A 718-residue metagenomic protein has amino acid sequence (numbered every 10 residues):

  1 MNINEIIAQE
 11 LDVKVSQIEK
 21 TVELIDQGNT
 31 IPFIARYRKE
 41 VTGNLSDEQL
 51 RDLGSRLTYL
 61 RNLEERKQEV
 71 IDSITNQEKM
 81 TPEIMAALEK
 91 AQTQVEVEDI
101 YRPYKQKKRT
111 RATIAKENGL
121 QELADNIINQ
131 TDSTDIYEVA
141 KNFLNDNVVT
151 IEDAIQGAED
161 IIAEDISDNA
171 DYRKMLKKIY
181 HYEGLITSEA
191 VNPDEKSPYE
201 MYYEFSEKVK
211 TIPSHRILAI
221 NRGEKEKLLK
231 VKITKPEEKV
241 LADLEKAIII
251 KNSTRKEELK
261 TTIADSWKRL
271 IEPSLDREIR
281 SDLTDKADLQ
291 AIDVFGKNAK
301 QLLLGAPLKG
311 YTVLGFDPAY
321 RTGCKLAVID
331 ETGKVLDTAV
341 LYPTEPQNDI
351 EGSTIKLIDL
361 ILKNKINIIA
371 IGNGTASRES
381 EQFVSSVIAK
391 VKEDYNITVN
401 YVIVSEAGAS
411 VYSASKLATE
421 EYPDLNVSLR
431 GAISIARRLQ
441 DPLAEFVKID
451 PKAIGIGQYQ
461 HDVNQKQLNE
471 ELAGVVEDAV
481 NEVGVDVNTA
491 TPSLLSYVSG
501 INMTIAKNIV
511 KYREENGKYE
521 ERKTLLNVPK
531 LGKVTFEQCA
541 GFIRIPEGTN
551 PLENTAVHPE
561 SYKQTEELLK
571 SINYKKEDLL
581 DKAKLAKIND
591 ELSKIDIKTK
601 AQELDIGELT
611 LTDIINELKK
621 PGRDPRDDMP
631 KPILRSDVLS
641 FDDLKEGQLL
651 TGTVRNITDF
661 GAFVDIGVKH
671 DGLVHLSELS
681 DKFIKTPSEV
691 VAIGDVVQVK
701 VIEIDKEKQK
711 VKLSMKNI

Functional and structural regions predicted by a protein language model:
I18, T338-E345, I368, A414-V427 (+6 more regions): Short beta-alpha connecting loops at secondary-structure transitions that line or flank enzyme active sites
E23-D26, P103, I114-E117, A219-G223 (+15 more regions): Replace "in large, NTP-powered and nucleic-acid-processing enzymes" with "in large, NTP-powered factors and other
T30, T42, S46-V149, E482-D628 (+3 more regions): Accessory alpha-helical DNA-binding modules that contact the DNA backbone or grooves
Q49-D52, L63-S73, Q77-G315, R321-D424: Duplex nucleic acid-engaging cores and interfaces of nucleic-acid transaction enzymes
E96, V402, G408-A409, S413-V483 (+1 more regions): Long, charge-rich intrinsically disordered scaffolds of nucleic-acid metabolism proteins
K141-N145, V149-I151, F205-K208, K239 (+5 more regions): Low-complexity, acidic/Ser/Thr- and charged residue-rich accessory regions of DNA metabolism proteins
K178-I186, F316-Y320, G374-A376, I403-V411 (+5 more regions): A glycine-rich phosphate-binding loop feature that marks nucleotide/adenosyl-phosphate handling sites
E278-G296, A453-D486, Q602-E646: Long, charged amphipathic helices and adjacent flexible linkers at domain junctions
